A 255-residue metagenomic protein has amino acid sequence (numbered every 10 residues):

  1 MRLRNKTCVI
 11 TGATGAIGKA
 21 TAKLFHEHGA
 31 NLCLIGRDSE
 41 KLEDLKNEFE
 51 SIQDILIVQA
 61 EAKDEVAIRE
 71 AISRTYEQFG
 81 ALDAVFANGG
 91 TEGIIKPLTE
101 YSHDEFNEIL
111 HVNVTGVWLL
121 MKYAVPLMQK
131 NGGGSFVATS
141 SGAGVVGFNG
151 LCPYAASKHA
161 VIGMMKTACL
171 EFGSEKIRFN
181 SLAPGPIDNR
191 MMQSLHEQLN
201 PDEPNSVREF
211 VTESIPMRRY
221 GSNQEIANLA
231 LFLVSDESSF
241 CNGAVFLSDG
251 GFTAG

Functional and structural regions predicted by a protein language model:
T14-A16: Conserved glycine-rich cofactor-binding loop
E92-I95, V146, L231, N242-G255: Short C-terminal tail/terminal secondary-structure segment of NAD(P)H-dependent dehydrogenase/reductase domains
K96-L98, S102-N107, V211: Substrate-binding pocket helix/loop in short-chain dehydrogenase/reductase
M121, S157, M165: Active-site helix of classical SDR
S141: Residue(s) in the substrate-gating loop at a strand-loop-helix junction that position the organic substrate next
G173, R178, C241-G243: Short, small/polar-rich loop/turn modules that mediate ligand/substrate recognition or access, typified
S181, N189, E203-E237, C241 (+1 more regions): C-terminal helical subdomain
